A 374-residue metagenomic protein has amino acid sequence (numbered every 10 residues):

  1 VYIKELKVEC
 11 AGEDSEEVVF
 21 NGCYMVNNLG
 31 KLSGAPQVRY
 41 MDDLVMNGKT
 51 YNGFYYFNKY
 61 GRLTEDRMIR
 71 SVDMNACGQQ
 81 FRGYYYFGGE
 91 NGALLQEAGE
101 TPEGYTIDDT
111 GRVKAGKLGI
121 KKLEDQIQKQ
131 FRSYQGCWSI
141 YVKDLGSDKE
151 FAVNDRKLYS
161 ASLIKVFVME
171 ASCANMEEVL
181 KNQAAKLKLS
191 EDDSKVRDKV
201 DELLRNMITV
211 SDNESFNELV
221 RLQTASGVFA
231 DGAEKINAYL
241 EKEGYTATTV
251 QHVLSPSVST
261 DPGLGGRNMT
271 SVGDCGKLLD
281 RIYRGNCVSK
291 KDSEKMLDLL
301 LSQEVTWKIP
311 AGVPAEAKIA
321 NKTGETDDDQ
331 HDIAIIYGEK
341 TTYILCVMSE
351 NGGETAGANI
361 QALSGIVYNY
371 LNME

Functional and structural regions predicted by a protein language model:
V1-K121: Extracellular adhesion/carbohydrate-binding repeat motifs centered on closely spaced tryptophans
T106, S139-K143, F167, E218 (+1 more regions): Soluble periplasmic/extracytoplasmic beta-strand elements of cell-envelope proteins
G119-Y134, E150, K157, T224 (+5 more regions): Structured C-terminal helix/loop/strand segments within mature extracytoplasmic catalytic/sensor domains
Q130-D144: Short N-terminal helix-loop-first-beta-strand/juxtamembrane motif that initiates sensory/input modules
K143-L145, M207-D212, L219-Q223, H252-S255 (+3 more regions): Active-site-proximal beta-strand/loop segments in catalytic clefts of secreted hydrolases
D148, L158-L187, M207, L345: Active-site SXXK
K181-E234: Conserved catalytic neighborhood of penicillin-recognizing serine enzymes
L204, F216-R284: Mid-domain, small-residue-enriched loop/turn segments at the edges of structured enzyme/sensor domains
